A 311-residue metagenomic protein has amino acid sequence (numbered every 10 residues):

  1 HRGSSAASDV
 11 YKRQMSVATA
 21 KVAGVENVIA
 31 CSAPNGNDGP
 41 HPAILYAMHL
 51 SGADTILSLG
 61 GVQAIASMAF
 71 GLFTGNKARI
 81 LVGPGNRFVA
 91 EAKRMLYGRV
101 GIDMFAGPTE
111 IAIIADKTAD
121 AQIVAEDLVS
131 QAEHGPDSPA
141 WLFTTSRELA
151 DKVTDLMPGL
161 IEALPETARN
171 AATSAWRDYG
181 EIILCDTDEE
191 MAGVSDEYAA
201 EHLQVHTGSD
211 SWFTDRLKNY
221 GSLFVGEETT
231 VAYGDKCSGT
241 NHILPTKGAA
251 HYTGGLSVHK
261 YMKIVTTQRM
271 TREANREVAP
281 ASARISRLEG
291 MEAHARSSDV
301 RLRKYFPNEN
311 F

Functional and structural regions predicted by a protein language model:
H1-A7, Y11: Single conserved hydrophobic/aromatic residue that forms the stacking wall/gate of nucleotide- or nucleobase-binding
R2, P84, M104-A115, L128-T154 (+4 more regions): Short loop-to-beta-strand entry elements in the cores of soluble alpha/beta enzymes
K12-G24, A125-Q131: Histidine-anchored nucleotide/phosphate-binding helix
E26-N35, A140-R147: Short internal beta-strands
L50-P139: Conserved NAD(P)+-binding/catalytic subdomain of aldehyde/semialdehyde dehydrogenases
I56-G60, I182-T187: Short acidic-hydrophobic, aromatic-tinged amphipathic segments that line or gate anion-handling sites
D188, D196-F311: C-terminal core of ALDH-fold dehydrogenases
